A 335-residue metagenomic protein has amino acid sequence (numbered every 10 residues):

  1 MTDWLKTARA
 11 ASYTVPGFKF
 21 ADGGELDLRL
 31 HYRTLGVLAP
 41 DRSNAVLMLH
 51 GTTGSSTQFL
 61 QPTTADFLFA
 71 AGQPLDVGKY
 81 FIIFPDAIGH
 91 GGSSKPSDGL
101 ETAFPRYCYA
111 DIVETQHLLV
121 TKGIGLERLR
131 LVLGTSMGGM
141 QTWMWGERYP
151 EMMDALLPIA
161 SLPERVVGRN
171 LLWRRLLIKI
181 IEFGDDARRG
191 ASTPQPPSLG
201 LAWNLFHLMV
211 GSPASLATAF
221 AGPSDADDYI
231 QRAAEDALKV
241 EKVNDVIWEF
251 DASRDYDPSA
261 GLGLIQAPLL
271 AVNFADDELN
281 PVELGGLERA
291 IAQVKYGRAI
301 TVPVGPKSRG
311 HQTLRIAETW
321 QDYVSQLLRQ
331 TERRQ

Functional and structural regions predicted by a protein language model:
M1-A45, Q335: Catalytic-loop region of hydrolases
D3-L5, L176-A275: Alpha/beta-hydrolase
R33-P96: N-terminal cap/lid subdomain of alpha/beta-hydrolase-fold enzymes
A110-R130: Conserved acidic catalytic loop of the alpha/beta-hydrolase fold
E127-G168: Conserved hydrolase catalytic core segment
L157-R188: Flexible "cap/lid" loop of the alpha/beta hydrolase fold
E278-G285: Conserved alpha/beta-hydrolase "acid-adjacent" motif
V294-Q335: Catalytic active-site module of serine/aspartate enzymes centered on a nucleophile-bearing elbow/loop
